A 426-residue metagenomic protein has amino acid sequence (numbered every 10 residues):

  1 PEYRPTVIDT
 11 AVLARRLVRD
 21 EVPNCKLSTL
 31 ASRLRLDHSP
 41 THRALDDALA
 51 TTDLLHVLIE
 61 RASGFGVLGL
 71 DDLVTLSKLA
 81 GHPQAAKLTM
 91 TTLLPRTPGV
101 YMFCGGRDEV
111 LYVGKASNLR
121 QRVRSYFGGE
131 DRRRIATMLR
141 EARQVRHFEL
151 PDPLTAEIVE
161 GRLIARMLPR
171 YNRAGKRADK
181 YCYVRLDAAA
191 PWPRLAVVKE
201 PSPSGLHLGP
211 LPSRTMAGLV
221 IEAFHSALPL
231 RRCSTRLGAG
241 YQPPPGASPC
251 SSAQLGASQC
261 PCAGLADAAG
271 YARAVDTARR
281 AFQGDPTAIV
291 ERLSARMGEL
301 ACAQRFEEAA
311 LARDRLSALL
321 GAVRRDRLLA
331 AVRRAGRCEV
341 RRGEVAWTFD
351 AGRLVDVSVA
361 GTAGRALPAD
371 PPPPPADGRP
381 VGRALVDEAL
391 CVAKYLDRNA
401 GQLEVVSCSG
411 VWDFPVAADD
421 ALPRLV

Functional and structural regions predicted by a protein language model:
P1, R16, D20-K78: Acidic, Mg2+-coordinating catalytic module of metal-dependent nucleases/exonucleases that use a two-metal-ion mechanism
P1-L17, L154, I164: Conserved DEDDh/DEDDy metal-dependent 3′-5′ exonuclease domain
E2-Y3, H38-P40, Y171, R232: Residue-level detector of short coil/turn "hinge" positions at structural boundaries
P5, D46, F306-A310: Short, solvent-exposed positions on alpha-helices
D9-A11, S32, E291, A295: Short, conserved phosphate-binding/catalytic loop or strand-edge motifs used in phosphoryl-/nucleotidyl-transfer
A11, S28-T29, E222: Short glycine-/small-residue-rich flexible loop motifs, especially phosphate/cofactor-binding loops
Q84, T91-V426: Conserved catalytic/ligand-binding micro-motifs in nucleotide and anionic cofactor chemistry
